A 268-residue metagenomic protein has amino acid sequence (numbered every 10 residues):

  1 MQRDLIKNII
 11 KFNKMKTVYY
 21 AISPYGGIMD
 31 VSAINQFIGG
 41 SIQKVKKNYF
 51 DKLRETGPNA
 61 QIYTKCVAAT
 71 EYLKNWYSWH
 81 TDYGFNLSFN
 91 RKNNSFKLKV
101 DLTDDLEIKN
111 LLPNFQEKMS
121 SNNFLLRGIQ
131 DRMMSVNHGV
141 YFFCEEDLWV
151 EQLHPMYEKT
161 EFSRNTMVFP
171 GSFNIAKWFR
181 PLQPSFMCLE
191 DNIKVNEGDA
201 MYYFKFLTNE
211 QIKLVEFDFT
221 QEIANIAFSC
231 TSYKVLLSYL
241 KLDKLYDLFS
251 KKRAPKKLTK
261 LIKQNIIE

Functional and structural regions predicted by a protein language model:
M1-W178, M187, D191-E268: Non-catalytic terminal segments and appended small domains
